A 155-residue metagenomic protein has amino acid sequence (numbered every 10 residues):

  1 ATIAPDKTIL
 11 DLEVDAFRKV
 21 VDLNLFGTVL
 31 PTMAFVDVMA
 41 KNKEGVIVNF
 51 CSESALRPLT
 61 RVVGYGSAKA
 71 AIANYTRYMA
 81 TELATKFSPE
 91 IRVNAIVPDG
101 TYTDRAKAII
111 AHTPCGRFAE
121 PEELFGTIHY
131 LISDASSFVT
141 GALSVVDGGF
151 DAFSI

Functional and structural regions predicted by a protein language model:
P5-I9, E13-R18, I109: Substrate-binding pocket helix/loop in short-chain dehydrogenase/reductase
T8, L12, P58-G66: Active-site loop-to-helix junction immediately N-terminal to the catalytic Tyr of the SDR YXXXK motif in Rossmann-fold
T32, A68, T76: Active-site helix of classical SDR
D37, T81-T85, S137: Alpha-helical segment proximal to the catalytic Tyr-Lys
S52: Residue(s) in the substrate-gating loop at a strand-loop-helix junction that position the organic substrate next
R57, H129, T140-I155: Short C-terminal tail/terminal secondary-structure segment of NAD(P)H-dependent dehydrogenase/reductase domains
A84-F87, R92, V139-G141: Short, small/polar-rich loop/turn modules that mediate ligand/substrate recognition or access, typified
